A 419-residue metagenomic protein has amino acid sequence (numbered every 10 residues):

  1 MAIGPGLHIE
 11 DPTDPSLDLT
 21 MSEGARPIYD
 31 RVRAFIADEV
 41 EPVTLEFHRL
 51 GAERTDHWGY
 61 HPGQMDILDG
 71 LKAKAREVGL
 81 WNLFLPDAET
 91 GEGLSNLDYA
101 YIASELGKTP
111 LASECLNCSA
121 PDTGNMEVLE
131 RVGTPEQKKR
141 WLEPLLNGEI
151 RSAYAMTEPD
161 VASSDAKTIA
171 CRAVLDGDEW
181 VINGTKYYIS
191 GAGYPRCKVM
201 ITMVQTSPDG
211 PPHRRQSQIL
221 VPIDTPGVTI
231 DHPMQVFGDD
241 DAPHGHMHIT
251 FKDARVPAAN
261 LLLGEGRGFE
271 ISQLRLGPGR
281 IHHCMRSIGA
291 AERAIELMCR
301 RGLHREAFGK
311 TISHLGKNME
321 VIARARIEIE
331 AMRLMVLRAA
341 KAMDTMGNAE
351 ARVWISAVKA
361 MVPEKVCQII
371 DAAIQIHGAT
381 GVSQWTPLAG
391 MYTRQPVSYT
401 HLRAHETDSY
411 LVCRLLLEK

Functional and structural regions predicted by a protein language model:
M1-L111, S119, V132-Q137, P144 (+7 more regions): Alpha-helical interface subdomain recognition
G79, I102-K108, M203-Q205, L220-P226 (+1 more regions): Short Ser/Thr-interspersed hydrophobic loop/turn segments at strand-loop and sheet-helix junctions that line or gate
S119-M126: Short, conserved phosphate-binding/catalytic loop or strand-edge motifs used in phosphoryl-/nucleotidyl-transfer
E149-M156: A short, Trp-centered hydrophobic/proline-enriched beta-strand micro-motif
A170, D178-E179, N183-D231: A short core secondary-structure module
P226-D253: Flexible, small-/acidic-enriched active-site or ligand-binding loops
D253-E270: Long, acidic (Asp/Glu-rich), low-complexity accessory segments flanking structured domains
A404-K419: Positively charged, low-complexity/disordered segments
